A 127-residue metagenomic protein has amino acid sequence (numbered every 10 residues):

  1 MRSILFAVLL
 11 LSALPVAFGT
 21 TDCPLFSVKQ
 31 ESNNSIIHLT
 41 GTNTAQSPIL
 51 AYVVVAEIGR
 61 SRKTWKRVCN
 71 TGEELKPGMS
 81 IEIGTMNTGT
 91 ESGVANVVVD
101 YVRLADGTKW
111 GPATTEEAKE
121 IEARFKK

Functional and structural regions predicted by a protein language model:
S3-L14: Sec-dependent N-terminal signal peptides
A17-G19: Boundary at the C-terminal end of the N-terminal hydrophobic targeting segment
E31-H38, N96: Short, solvent-exposed loop/turn segments enriched in Ser/Thr/Gly
L39-P48: Asparagine-centered strand-capping/turn motif at beta-strand->loop junctions
Q46, S61-K63, G78, D106-K109: Detector for glycine-centered tight turns/loop "hinges" at secondary-structure junctions
S47-V55, W65-R67: Short, hydrophobic/aromatic beta-strand segments
T64-V68, G84-K127: Terminal connector regions
T71-S80: Short proline/glycine- and polar residue-rich coil/turn motifs
